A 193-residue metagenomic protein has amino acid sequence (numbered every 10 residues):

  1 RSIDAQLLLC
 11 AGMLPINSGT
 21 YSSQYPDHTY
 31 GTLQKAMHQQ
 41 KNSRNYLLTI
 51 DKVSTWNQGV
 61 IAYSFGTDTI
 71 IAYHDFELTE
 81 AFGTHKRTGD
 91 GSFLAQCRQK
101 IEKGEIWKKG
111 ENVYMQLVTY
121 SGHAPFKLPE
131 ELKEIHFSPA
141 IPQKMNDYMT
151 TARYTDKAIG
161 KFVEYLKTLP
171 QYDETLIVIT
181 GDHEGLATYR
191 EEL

Functional and structural regions predicted by a protein language model:
R1-L193: Solvent-exposed soluble domains appended to multi-pass membrane proteins
